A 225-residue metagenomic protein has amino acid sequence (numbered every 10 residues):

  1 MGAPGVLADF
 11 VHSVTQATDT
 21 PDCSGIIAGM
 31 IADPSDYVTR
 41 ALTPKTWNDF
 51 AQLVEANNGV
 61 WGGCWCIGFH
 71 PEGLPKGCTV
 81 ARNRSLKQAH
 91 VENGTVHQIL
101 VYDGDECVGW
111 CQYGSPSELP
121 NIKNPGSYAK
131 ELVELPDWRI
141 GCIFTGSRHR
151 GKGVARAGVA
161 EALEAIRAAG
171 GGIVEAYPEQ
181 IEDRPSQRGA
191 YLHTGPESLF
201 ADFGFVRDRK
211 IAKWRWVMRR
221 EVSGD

Functional and structural regions predicted by a protein language model:
I26-F69, D225: Conserved N-terminal entry element of GNAT/NAT acetyltransferase domains
C64-Q98: Active-site rim helix/loop that mediates acceptor-substrate recognition in acyltransferases
A89, N93, Y102, E106-G146 (+3 more regions): Conserved acyl-donor/pantetheine-binding loop and adjacent beta-alpha core of acyl/acetyltransferases and related
I140-T145, G151-A168: Conserved acetyl-CoA-binding loop-helix of GNAT-fold acetyltransferases
V159, I166-R188: Conserved GNAT acetyl-CoA-binding A-motif
A190-D225: C-terminal "cap" of GNAT-fold acetyltransferases
